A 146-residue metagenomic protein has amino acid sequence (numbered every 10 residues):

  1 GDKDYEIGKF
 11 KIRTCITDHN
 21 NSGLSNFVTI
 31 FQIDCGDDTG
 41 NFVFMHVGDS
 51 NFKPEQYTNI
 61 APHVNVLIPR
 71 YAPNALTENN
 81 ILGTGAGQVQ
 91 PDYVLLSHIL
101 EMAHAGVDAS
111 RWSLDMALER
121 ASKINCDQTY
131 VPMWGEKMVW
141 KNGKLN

Functional and structural regions predicted by a protein language model:
G1-A61, W134-N146: Core dinuclear metal-dependent hydrolase active-site scaffold
G1-D4, T58, G83, G87-N146: Binuclear metal-ion centers of metallo-dependent hydrolases, dominated by the metallo-beta-lactamase
I7-G8, G23-S25, L76-N80, H104-G106: Short, charged, surface-exposed secondary-structure boundary motifs
T17, F52-K53, N79-N80, D115 (+1 more regions): Residue-level detector of functional hotspots within protein domains
I33-G83, Q88, L96-A103: Metallo-beta-lactamase
